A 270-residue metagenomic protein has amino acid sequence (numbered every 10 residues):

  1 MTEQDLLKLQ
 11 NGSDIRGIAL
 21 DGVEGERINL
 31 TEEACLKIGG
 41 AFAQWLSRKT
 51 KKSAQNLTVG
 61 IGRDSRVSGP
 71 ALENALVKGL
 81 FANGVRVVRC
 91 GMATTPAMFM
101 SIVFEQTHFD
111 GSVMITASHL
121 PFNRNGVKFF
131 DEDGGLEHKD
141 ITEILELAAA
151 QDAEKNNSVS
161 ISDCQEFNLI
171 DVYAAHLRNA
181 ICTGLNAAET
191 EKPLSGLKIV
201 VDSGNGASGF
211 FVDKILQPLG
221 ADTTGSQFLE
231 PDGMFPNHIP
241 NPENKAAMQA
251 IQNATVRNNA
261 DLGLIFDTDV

Functional and structural regions predicted by a protein language model:
M1-E24, G134, H138-N157, D267: Short, compositionally biased "basic patch" segments
M1-L76, A82-N83, S162-S195: An N-terminal, well-structured beta->alpha segment
S13, R63, V201-G204, F266-T268: Active-site flanking residues adjacent to catalytic metal/cofactor-binding acidic residues
I15-I18, R63, M92, V127 (+2 more regions): Gly/Ser/Thr-rich helix-start
T31-C35, G91, E137, I141: Short, charged, low-complexity patches
Q44, R48, K52, T58-R124 (+1 more regions): N-terminal small/polar loop signature for handling phosphorylated ligands or for N-terminal nucleophile
N123-N258: Gly/Ser/Thr-enriched, mixed-charge loops and adjacent short helices that form phosphate/oxyanion-binding elements
